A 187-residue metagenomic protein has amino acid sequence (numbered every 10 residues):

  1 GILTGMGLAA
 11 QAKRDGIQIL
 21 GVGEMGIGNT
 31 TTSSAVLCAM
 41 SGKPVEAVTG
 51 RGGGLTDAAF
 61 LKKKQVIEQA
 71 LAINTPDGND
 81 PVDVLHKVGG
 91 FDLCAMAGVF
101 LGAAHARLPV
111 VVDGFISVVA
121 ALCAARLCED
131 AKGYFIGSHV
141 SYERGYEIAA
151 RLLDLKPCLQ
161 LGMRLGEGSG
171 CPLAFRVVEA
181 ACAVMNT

Functional and structural regions predicted by a protein language model:
G1-T187: N-terminal loops that bind phosphate or other acidic moieties and the adjacent beta-alpha structural core
